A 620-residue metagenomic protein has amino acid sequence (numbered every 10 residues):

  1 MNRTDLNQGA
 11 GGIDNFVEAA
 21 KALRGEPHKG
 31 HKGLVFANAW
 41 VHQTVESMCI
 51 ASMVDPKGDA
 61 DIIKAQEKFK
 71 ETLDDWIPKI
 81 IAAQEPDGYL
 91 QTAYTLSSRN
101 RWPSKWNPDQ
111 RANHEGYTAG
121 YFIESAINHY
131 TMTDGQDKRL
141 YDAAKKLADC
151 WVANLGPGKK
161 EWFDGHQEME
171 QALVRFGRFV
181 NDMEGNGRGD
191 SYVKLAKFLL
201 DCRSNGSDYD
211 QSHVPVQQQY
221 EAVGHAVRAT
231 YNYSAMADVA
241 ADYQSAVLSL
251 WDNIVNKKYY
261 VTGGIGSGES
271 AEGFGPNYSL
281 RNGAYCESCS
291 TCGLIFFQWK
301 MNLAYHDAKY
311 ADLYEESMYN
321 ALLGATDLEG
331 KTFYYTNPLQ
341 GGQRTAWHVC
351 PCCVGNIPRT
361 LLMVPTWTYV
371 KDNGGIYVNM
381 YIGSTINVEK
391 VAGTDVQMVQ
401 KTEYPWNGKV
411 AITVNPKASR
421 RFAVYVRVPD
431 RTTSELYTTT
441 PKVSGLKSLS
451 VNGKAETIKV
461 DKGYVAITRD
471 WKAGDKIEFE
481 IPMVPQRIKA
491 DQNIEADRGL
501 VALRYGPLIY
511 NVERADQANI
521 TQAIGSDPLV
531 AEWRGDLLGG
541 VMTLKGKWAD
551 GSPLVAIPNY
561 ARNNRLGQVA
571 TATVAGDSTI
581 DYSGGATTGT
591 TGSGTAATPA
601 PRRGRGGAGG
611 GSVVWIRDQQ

Functional and structural regions predicted by a protein language model:
M1-I63, E67, E71, R101-D134 (+3 more regions): Aromatic (Trp/Tyr) and acidic
M1-P27, T72-Y89, D142-G158, K194-S212 (+2 more regions): Long, well-ordered core segments of solenoidal/helical folds
T4, V247, D312-N320, A325-N415 (+6 more regions): C-terminal beta-rich recognition modules with glycine/proline-rich loops and embedded aromatic residues
A83, G88-S97, H129-Y130: Substrate-binding cleft and catalytic face of glycoside hydrolase catalytic domains, especially the flexible beta-alpha
T95-G116, I123, D137-D164: Asp-box/WD-like beta-propeller blade repeats and closely related beta-sheet repeat scaffolds
S207-G224: A surface-exposed regulatory interaction patch that couples sensing to output across bacterial transport/metabolic
Y259-P276: Flexible glycine/proline-rich, aromatic-decorated loop/lid segments
R421, G474-K476: Extracellular Ig-like/FN3 beta-sandwich strand-entry sites
